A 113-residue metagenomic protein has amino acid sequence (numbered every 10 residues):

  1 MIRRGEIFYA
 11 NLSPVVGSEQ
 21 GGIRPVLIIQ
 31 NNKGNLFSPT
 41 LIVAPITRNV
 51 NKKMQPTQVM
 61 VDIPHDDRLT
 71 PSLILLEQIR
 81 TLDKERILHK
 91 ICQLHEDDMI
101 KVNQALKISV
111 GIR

Functional and structural regions predicted by a protein language model:
M1-R113: Conserved functional hotspots at enzyme active or ligand-binding sites that engage polyanionic ligands
